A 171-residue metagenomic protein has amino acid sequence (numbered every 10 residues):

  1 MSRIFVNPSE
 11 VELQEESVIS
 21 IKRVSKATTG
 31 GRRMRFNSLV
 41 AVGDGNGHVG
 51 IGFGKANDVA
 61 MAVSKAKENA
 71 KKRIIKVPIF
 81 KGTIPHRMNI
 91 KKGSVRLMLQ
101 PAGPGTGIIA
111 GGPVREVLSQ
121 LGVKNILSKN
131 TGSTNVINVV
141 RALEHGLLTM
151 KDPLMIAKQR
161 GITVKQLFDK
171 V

Functional and structural regions predicted by a protein language model:
M1-V171: Ribosome-associated RNA-binding proteins
